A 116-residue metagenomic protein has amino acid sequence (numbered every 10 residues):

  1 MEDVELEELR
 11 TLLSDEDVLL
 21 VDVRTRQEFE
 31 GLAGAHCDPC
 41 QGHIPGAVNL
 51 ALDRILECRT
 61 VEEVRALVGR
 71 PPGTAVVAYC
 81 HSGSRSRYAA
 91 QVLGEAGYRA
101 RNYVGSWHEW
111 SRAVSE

Functional and structural regions predicted by a protein language model:
M1-L19, R26-V77, H81-E116: Rhodanese-like catalytic fold shared by cysteine-dependent sulfurtransferases and DSP/PTP-type phosphatases
